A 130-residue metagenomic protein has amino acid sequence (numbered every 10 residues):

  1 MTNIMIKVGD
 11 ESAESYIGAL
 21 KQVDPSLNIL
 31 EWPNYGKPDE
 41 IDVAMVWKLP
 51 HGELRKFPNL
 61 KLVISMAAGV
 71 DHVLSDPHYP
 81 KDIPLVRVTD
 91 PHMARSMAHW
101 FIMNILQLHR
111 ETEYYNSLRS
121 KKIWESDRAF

Functional and structural regions predicted by a protein language model:
M1-D42: N-terminal glycine-/charge-rich "phosphate-binding" loop or analogous flexible N-terminal tail
I6-S12, L27-W32, L49-L54, M103-L108 (+1 more regions): Generic detector of short, locally flexible boundary/turn motifs and exposed helical patches
G18, N34-K37, N59, N116-S117 (+1 more regions): Intrinsically disordered, low-complexity regions enriched in small/polar residues
Y35-G36, D76-P77, A129-F130: Short secondary-structure boundary/capping segments
D42-S120: Phosphate/diphosphate ligand-binding glycine-rich loop within oxidoreductases
K121-F130: A short, basic/flexible loop-to-alpha-helix module at the beginning of a structural domain
